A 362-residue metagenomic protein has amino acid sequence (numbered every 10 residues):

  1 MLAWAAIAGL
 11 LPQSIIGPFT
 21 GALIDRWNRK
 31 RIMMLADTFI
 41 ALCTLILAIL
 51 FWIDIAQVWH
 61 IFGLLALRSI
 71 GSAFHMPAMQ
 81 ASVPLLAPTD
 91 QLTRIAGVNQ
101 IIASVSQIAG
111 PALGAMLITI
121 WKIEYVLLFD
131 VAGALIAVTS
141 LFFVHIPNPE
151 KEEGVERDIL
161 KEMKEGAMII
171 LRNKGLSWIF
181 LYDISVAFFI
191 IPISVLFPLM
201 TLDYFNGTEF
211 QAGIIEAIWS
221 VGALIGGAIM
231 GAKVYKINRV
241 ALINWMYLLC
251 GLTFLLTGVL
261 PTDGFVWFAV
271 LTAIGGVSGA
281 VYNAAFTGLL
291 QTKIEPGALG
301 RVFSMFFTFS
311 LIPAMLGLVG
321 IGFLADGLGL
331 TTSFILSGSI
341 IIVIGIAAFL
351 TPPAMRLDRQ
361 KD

Functional and structural regions predicted by a protein language model:
A5-T44, H60-T119, F129, A134 (+7 more regions): Substrate-agnostic recognition of the 12-TM MFS/MFS-like secondary transporter fold
I15-P18, R26, I32, K164 (+2 more regions): C-terminal transmembrane bundle of multi-pass solute transporters/carriers
T38-I55, L249-T262: C-terminal ends and interior cores of transmembrane alpha-helices in multi-pass membrane transporters/permeases
L45-I49, A112-M116, V138, L255-G258 (+1 more regions): Alpha-helical transmembrane segments of multipass membrane proteins
I53-Q57, T119-L127, P261-G264, G327-T332: Transmembrane helix interruption/hinge and helix-loop junction motifs
D54, A81, L85, L127-R157 (+1 more regions): Helix-loop junctions on the cytosolic side of multi-pass membrane transporters, especially the intracellular loop
I55, W59, V126-V131, E209-G213: Membrane-water interface of transmembrane alpha-helices in multipass transporters/channels
P147-L181: Juxtamembrane intracellular "pre-TM" segments in multi-pass secondary transporters
